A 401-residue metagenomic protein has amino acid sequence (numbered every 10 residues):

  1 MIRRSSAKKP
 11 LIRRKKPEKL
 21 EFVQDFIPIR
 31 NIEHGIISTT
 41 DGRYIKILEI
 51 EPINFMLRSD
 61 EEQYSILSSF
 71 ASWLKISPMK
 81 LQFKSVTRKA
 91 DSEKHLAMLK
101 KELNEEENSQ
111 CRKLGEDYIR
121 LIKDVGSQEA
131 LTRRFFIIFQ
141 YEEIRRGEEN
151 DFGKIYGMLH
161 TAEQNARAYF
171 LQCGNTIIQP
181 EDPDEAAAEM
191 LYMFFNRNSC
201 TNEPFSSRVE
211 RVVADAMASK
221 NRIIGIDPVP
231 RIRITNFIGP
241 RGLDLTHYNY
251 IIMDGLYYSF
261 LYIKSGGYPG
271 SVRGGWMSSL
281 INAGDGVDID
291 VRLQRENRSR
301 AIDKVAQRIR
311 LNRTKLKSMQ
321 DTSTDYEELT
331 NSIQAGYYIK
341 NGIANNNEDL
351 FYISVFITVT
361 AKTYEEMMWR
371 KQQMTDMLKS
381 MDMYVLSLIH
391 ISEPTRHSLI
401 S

Functional and structural regions predicted by a protein language model:
I2-S392, R396: Extended, folded cores of ATP/NTP-driven motor/assembly subunits in large transport and secretion machines
S398-S401: N-terminal low-complexity segments that are often proline-rich with Ser/Thr-Pro
